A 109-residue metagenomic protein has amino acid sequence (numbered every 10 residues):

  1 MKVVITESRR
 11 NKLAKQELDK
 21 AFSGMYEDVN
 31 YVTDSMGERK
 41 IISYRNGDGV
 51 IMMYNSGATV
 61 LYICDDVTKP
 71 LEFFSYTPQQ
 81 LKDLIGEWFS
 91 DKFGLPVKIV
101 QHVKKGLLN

Functional and structural regions predicted by a protein language model:
M1-L18: Short acidic, low-complexity intrinsically disordered linear motifs used for protein-protein interactions
A21-N109: Compositionally biased low-complexity segments enriched in polar/charged residues
